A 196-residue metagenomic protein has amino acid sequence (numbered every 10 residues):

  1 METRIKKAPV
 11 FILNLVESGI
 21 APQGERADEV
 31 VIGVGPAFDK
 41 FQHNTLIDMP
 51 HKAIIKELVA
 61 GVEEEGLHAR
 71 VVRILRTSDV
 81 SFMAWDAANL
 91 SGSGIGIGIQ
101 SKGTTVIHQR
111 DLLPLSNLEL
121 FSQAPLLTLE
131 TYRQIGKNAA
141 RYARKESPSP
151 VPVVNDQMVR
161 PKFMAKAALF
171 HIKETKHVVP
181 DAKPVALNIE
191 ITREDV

Functional and structural regions predicted by a protein language model:
M1-F11: Long, contiguous juxta-domain segments that are non-catalytic but functionally important
R4-I5, I20-Q23, D39-F41, L46 (+2 more regions): C-terminal binding/interaction regions
F11-I12, V31: Active-site helix-to-loop segments that bind/position phosphate- or nucleotide-bearing substrates and donors across
N14-G19, S81-A84: Glycine-rich, charged/polar anion/phosphate-binding loops that engage phosphate groups from diverse ligands
E17-G66: Glycine-rich phosphate/diphosphate-binding loop of Rossmann-like nucleotide-binding domains
M49-A53, E57, S78-F82, G92 (+1 more regions): Conserved active-site and cofactor/substrate-binding residues in soluble primary-metabolism enzymes
I55-A88: Active-site rim loops that border cofactor/substrate pockets in soluble metabolic enzymes
S78-L115: Glycine-rich phosphate-binding loop
